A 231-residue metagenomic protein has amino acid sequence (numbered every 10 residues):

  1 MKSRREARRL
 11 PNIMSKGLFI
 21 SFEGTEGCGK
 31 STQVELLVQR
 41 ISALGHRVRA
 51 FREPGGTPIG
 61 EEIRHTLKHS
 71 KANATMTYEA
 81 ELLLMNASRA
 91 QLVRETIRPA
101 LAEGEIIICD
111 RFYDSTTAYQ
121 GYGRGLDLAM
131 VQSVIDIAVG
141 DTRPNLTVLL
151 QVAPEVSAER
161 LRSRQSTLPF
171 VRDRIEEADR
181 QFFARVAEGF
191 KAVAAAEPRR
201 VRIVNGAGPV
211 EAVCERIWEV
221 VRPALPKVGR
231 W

Functional and structural regions predicted by a protein language model:
K2, E6-L18: Extreme N-terminal, non-catalytic leader segments that precede Walker-type/kinase nucleotide-binding cores
L10-N12, L36-V38, E155-W231: NTP-dependent small-molecule kinase module
F22: Hydrophobic anchor at the beta1->P-loop junction of P-loop NTPases
G27: Walker A (P-loop) phosphate-binding loop of P-loop NTPases
K30: Conserved lysine of the Walker
Q33: Hydrophobic positions on the alpha1 helix immediately C-terminal to the Walker A/P-loop
H46-V139, F182, R216: ATP-dependent small-molecule kinase phosphotransfer cores that center on conserved nucleotide phosphate-binding segments
C109-R111, G140-L161: Conserved phosphate-donor/acceptor-positioning beta-strand/loop module used by diverse small-molecule
